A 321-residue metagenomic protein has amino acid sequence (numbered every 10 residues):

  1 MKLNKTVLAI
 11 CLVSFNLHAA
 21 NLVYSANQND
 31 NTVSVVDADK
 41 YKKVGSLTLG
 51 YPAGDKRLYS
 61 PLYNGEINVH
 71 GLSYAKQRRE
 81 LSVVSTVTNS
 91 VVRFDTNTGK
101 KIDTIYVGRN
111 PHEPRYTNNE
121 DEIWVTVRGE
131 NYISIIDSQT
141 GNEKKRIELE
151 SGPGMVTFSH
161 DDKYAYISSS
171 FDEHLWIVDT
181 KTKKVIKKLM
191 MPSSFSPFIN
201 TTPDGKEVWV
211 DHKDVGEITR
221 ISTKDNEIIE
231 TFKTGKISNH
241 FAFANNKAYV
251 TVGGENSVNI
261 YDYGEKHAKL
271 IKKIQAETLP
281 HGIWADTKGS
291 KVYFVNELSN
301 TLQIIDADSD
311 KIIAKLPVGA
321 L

Functional and structural regions predicted by a protein language model:
M1-H18: Gram-negative bacterial Sec-dependent N-terminal signal peptides
L12, H18-L321: Predominantly soluble domains enriched in secretory-pathway, periplasmic, or organellar proteins
